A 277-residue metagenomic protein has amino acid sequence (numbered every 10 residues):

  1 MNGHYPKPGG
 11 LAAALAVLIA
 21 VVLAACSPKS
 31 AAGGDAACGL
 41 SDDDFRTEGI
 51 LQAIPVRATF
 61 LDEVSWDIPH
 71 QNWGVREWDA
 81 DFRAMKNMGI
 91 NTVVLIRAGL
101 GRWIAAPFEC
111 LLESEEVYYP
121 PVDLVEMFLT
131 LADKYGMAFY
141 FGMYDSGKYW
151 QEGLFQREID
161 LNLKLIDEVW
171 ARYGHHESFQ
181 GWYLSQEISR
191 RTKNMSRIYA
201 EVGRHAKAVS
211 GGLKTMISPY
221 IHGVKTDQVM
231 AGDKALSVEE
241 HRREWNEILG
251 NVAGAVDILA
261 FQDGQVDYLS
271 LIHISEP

Functional and structural regions predicted by a protein language model:
A24-A25: C-terminal motif of bacterial Sec signal peptides marking the signal peptidase cleavage site
V75-G101, V252-L259: Catalytic domains of carbohydrate-active enzymes, especially glycoside hydrolases
I90-Y119: Aromatic-lined carbohydrate-binding/catalytic grooves of carbohydrate-active enzymes
P120-Y135, L154-Q180, H205, I248-N251: An active-site-proximal structural segment forming one wall of the substrate-binding cleft that immediately precedes
Y140-Q151, G203-E240, I258-F261: Aromatic-lined carbohydrate-recognition surfaces of secreted/lumenal glycan-active proteins
Y144-Y149, I166-N194, I258-Q262: Active-site groove signature of glycoside hydrolases
F179-Q186, K234, H241-S270: Aromatic- and acid-rich polysaccharide-binding/catalytic face of secreted or lumenal carbohydrate-active enzymes
L269-P277: Residue-level detector of conserved catalytic or cofactor/ligand-binding positions in enzyme active sites
